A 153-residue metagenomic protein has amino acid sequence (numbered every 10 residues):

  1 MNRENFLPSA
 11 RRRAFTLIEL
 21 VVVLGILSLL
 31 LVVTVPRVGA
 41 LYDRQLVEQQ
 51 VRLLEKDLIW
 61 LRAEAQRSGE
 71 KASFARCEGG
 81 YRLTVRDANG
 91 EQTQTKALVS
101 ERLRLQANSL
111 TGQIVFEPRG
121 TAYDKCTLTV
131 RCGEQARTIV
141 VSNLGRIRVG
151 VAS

Functional and structural regions predicted by a protein language model:
M1-P8, L24, L29, V33-S153: N-terminal helix-rich module
R13-G25: N-terminal signal-anchor/signal peptide hydrophobic helix marking the start of the first transmembrane segment
